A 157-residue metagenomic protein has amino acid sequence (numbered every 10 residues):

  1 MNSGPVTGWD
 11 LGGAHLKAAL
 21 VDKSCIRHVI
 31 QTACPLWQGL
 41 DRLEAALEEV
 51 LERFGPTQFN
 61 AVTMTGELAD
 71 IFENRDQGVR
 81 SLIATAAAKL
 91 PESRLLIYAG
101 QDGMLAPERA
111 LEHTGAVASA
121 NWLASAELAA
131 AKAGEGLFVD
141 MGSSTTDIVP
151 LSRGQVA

Functional and structural regions predicted by a protein language model:
M1-G13, A19-V21, C25-V139, V149-A157: Nucleotide/phosphate-binding catalytic cleft detector across ATP-hydrolyzing and phosphate-transferring enzymes
A14, S144: Conserved Rossmann-like nucleotide-cofactor binding loop
